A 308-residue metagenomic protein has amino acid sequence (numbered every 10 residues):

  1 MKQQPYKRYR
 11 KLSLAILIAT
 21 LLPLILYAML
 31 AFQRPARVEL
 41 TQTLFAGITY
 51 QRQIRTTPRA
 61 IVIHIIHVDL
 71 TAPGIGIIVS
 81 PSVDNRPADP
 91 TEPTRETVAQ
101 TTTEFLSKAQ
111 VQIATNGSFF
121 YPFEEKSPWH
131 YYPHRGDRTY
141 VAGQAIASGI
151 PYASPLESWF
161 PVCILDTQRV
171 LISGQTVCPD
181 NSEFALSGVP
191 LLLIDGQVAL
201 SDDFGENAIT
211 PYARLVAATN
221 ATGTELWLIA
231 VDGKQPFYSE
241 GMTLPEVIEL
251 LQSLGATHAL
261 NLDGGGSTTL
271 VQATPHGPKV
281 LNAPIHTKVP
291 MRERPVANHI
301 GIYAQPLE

Functional and structural regions predicted by a protein language model:
P5-P155, P161: Zymogen propeptides
V62, S158-W159, G188, A213 (+2 more regions): Residues that flank catalytic or metal-binding motifs in active/ligand-binding sites
I63-H67, P161, L191, V216 (+1 more regions): Conserved hydrophobic/aromatic beta-strand scaffold that supports enzyme active sites
S80-P87, T176-N181, A230-Q235: Short, solvent-exposed aromatic-acidic interface loops
P87-T91, D180-A185, F237-M242: A short, polar/proline- and glycine-enriched secondary-structure boundary/capping micro-motif
Q112-N116, V162-C163, A218, W227-I229 (+1 more regions): Structural recognition of the beta-strand scaffold that forms the well-ordered cores of secreted hydrolase catalytic
F120-I209: Active-site-adjacent helix-turn-beta-strand microarchitecture at beta-sheet edges that either contains or buttresses
S127-Y152, D202-H258, S267-E308: Conserved, well-ordered active-site substructure
